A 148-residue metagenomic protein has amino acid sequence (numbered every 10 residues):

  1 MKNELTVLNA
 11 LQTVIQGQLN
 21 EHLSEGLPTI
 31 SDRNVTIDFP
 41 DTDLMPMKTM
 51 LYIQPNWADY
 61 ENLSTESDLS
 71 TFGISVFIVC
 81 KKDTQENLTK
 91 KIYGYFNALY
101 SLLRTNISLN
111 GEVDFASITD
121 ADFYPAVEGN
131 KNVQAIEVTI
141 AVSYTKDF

Functional and structural regions predicted by a protein language model:
M1-E66, S101-L102, N106-D114: Small/polar-rich, solvent-exposed N-terminal microdomains that initiate assembly or binding
M1-N9, E86, K90, V127: Charge-dense, low-complexity intrinsically disordered segments
P55-D59, D120-F123, A141-S143: Generic short beta-strand segments
E61, K82-T84, K146-F148: Residue-level signal for secondary-structure boundary sites
L63-S64, Y124-K131: Short proline/glycine-enriched turn/loop segments at secondary-structure junctions
S67-D83, V133-Y144: Oligomerization/assembly interface segments of phage tail-like spikes and tubes
S67-T71, V79-L102: Extracellular/virion structural assembly segments
V113-T119, I136: Long alpha-helical scaffolds
